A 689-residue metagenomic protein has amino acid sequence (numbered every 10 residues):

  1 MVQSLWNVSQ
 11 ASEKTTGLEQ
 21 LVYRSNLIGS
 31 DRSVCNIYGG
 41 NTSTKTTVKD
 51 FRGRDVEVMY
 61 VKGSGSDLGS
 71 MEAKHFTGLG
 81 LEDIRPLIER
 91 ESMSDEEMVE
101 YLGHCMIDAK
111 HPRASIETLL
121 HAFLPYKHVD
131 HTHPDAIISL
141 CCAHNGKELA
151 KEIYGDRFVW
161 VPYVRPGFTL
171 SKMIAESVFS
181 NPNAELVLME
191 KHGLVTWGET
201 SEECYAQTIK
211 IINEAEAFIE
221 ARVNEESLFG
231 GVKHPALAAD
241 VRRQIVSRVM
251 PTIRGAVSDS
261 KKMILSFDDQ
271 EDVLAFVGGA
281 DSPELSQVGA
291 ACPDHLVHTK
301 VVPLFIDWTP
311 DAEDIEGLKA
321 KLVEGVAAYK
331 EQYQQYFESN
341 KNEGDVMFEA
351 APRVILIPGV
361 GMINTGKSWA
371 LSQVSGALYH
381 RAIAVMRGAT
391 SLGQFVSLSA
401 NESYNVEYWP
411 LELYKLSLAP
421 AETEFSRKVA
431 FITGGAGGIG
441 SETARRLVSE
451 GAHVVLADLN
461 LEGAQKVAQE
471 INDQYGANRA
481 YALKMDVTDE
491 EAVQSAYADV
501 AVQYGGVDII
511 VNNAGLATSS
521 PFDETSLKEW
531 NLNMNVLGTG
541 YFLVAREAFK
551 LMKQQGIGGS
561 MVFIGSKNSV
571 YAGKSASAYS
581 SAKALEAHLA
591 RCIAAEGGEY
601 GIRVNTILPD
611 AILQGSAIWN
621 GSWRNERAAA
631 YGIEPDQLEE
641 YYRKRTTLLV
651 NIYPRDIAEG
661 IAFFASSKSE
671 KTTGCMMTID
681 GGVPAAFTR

Functional and structural regions predicted by a protein language model:
M1-A430, E442: Glycine-rich flexible loops
V511, G598, R603, T672-G674: Short, small/polar-rich loop/turn modules that mediate ligand/substrate recognition or access, typified
P521-F522, S526-N531, Y642: Substrate-binding pocket helix/loop in short-chain dehydrogenase/reductase
A545, A582: Active-site helix of classical SDR
K550, A595-E596, E670: Alpha-helical segment proximal to the catalytic Tyr-Lys
S566: Residue(s) in the substrate-gating loop at a strand-loop-helix junction that position the organic substrate next
T673-R689: Short C-terminal tail/terminal secondary-structure segment of NAD(P)H-dependent dehydrogenase/reductase domains
